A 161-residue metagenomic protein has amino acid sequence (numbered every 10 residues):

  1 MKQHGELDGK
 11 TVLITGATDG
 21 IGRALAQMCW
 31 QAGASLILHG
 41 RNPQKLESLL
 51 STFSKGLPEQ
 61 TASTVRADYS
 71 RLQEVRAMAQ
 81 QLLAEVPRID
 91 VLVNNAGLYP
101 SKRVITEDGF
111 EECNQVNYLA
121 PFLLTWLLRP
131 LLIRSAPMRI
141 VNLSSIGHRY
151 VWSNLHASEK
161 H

Functional and structural regions predicted by a protein language model:
M1-H161: Rossmann-fold NAD(P)H-dependent dehydrogenase/reductase core
